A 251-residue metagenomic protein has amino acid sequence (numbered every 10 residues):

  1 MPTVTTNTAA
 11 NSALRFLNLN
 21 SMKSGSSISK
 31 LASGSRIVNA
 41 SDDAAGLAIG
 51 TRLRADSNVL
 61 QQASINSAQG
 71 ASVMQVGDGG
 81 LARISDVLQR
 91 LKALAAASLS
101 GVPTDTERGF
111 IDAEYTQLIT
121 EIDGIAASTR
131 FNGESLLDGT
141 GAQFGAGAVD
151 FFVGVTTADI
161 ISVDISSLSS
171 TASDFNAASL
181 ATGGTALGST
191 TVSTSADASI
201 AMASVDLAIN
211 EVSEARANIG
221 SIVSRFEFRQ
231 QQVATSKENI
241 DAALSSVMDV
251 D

Functional and structural regions predicted by a protein language model:
M1-D251: Primary detection of the long, small/polar-rich alpha-helical "axial" segments characteristic of bacterial flagellar
